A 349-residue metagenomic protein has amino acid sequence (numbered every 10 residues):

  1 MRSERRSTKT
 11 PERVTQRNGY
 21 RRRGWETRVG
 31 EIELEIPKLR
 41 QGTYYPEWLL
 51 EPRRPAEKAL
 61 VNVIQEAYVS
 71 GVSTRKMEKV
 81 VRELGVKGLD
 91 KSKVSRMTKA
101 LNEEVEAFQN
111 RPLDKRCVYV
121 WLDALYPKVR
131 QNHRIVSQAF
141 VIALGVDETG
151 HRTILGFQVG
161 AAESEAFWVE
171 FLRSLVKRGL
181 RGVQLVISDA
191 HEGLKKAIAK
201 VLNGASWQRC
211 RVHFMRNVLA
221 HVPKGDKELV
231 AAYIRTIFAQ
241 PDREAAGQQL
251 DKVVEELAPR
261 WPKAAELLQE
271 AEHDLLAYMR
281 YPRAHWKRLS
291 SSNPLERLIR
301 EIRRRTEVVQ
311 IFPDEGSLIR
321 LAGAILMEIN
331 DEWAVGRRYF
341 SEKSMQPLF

Functional and structural regions predicted by a protein language model:
R2-T15: N-terminal Lys/Arg-enriched interaction segments
E4-R5, T236-F349: Acidic/histidine-rich catalytic cores and adjacent linkers of DNA breakage/strand-transfer/modification proteins
R13-Y20, G24, E31, E35-R40 (+9 more regions): RNase H-like nuclease fold core
A56-L60, L229: Alpha-helix N-cap/N′ positions at the starts of helices
A59-G71: Short, amphipathic alpha-helical "recognition" segments used to contact nucleic acids or chromatin
G71-V81: Short, charged amphipathic recognition helices of the HTH superfamily and cognate SANT/SANTA-like modules
L185-E192, A197-Y233: Conserved beta-strand -> loop -> alpha-helix junction used to position metal-binding or nucleic-acid-contacting
